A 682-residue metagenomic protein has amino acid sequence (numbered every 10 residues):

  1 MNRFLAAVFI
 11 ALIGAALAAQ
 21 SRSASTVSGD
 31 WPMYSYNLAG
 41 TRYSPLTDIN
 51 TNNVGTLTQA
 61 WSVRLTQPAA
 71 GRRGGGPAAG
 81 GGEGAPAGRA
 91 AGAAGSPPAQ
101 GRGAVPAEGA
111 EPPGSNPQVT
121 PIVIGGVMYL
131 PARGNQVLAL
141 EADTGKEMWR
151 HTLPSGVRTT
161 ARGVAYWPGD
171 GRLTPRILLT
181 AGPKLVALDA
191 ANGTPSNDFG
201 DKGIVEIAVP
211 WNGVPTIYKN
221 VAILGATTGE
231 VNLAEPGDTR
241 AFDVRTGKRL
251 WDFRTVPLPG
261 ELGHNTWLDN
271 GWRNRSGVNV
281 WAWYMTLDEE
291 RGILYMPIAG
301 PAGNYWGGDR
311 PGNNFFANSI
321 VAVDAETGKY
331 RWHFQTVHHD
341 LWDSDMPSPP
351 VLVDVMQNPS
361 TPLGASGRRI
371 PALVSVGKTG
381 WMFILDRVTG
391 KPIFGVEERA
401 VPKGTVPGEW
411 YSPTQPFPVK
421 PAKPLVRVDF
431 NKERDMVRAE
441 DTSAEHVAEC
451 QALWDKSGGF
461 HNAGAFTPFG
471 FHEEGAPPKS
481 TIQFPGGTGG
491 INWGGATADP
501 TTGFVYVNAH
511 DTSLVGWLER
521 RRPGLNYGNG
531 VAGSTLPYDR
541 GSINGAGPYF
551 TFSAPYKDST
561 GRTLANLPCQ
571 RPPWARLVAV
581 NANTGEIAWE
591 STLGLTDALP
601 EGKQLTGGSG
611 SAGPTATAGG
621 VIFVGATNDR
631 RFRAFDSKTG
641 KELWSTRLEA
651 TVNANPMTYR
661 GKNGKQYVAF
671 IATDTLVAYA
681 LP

Functional and structural regions predicted by a protein language model:
M1-F4, A496: Positively charged n-region of N-terminal signal peptides that target proteins for export
A6-A16: Bacterial N-terminal signal peptides
S21-R64, P68-A69, S96-A99, T255-L262 (+2 more regions): Blade/loop signatures of beta-propeller domains
W31-S35, P113-Q136, R158-K184, W211-L233 (+9 more regions): Repeat-blade elements of multi-bladed beta-propeller folds
T56-L65, V137-R158, P168-G171, L185-V209 (+9 more regions): Extracytoplasmic/lumenal domain signature
A70-E111: Disordered, low-complexity segments in secreted/periplasmic proteins that are enriched in proline
G225, L233, W251, Y295-P297 (+8 more regions): Short helix/loop capping segments that flank catalytic or ligand/cofactor-binding pockets
Q415, V419-L514, R522-P523, G530-P537 (+1 more regions): Long, low-complexity segments enriched in small/aliphatic residues
